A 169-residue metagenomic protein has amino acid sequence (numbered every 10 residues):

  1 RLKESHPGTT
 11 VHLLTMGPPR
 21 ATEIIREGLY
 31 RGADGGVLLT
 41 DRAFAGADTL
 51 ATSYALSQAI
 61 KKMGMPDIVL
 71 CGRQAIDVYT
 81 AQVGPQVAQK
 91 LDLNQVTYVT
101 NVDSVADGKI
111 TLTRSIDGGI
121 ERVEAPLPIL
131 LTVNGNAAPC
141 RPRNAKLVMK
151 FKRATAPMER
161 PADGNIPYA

Functional and structural regions predicted by a protein language model:
R1-A169: N-terminal glycine-rich FAD/FM-binding segment characteristic of electron-transfer flavoproteins
